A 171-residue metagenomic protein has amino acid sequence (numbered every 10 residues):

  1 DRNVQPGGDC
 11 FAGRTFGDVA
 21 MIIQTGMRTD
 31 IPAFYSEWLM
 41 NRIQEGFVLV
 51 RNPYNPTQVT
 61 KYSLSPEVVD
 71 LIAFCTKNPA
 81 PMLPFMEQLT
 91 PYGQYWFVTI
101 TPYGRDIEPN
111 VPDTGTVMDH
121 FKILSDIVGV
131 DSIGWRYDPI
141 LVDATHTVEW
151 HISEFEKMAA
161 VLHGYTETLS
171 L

Functional and structural regions predicted by a protein language model:
D1-A12, A159, Y165, S170: Intrinsic structural disorder
R2-I107, T114, D119-V130: Conserved Radical SAM active-site core
L83-M86, I107-N110, D143-H151: A short acidic (Asp/Glu
T116-L171: Conserved C-terminal portion of the radical SAM core fold that forms the substrate/S-adenosylmethionine-binding
